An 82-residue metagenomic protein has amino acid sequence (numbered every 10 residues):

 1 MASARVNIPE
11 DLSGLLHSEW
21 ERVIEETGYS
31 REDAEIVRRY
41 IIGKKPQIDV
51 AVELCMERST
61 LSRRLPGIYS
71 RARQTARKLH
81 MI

Functional and structural regions predicted by a protein language model:
M1-E10: General nucleic-acid-binding
P9-S13, K78: Recognition helices and adjacent regulatory flanks at domain boundaries
L12-E26: Short, Lys/Arg-enriched N-terminal segment that forms or immediately precedes the first helix of a structured domain
E26-D33: Short helix-coil-helix linker/hinge
E35-V37: Short alpha-helical "packing" element that flanks the helix-turn-helix/winged-helix DNA-binding module
Y40, R63: Base-recognition residues in the alpha-helical recognition helix of bacterial helix-turn-helix
G43-T60: Helix-turn-helix DNA-binding module
P66-H80: C-terminal flanking helix
